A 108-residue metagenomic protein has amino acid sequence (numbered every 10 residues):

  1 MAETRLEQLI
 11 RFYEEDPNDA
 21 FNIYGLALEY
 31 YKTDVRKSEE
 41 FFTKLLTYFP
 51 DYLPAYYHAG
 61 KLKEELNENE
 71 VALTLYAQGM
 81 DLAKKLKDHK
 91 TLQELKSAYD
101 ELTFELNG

Functional and structural regions predicted by a protein language model:
E15, Y48-F49, L82-L86: Structural marker of alpha-solenoid helical repeat scaffolds
G25-L26, A59, G79, Y99: Structural register within alpha-helical repeat arrays
E29-Y30, K63, A83, T103: Residue at a conserved register position within TPR or TPR-like alpha-solenoid repeats
K32-T33, L66, L86, L106: Structural motif corresponding to the intra-repeat A-B loop/turn of tetratricopeptide repeats
N69-D88, D100: TPR/TPR-like (Sel1-like) alpha-helical repeat modules
